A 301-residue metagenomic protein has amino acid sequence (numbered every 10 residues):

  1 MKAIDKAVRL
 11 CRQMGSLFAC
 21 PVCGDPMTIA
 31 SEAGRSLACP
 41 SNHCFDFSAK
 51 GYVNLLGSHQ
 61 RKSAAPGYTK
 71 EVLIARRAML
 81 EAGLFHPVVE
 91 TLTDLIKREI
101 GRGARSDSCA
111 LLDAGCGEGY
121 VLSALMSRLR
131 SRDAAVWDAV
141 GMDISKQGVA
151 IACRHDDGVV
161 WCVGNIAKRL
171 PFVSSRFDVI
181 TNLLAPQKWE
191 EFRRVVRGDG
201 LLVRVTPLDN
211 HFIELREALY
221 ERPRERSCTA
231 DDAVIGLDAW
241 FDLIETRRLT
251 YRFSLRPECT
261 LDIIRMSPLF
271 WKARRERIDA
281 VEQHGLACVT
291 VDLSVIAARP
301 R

Functional and structural regions predicted by a protein language model:
K2-A65: N-terminal auxiliary segments of SAM/dcSAM-dependent transferases
V8, K62, G67-T91, L95: Class I SAM-dependent methyltransferase Rossmann-like catalytic core, especially the SAM/SAH-binding loop
G15, R247-R301: Conserved Class I S-adenosyl-L-methionine
A110-D113, G117-R169: Class I SAM-dependent methyltransferase SAM/SAH-binding core
A167-V179: A short acidic, Gly/Pro-enriched loop at the edge of an enzyme's catalytic core that lines a small-molecule cofactor
L184-V196: A short, conserved alpha-helix within the catalytic core of class I
D199-N210: Conserved beta-strand signature within the Rossmann-like core of class I S-adenosyl-L-methionine
R226-W240, I263-R275: Short alpha-helix
